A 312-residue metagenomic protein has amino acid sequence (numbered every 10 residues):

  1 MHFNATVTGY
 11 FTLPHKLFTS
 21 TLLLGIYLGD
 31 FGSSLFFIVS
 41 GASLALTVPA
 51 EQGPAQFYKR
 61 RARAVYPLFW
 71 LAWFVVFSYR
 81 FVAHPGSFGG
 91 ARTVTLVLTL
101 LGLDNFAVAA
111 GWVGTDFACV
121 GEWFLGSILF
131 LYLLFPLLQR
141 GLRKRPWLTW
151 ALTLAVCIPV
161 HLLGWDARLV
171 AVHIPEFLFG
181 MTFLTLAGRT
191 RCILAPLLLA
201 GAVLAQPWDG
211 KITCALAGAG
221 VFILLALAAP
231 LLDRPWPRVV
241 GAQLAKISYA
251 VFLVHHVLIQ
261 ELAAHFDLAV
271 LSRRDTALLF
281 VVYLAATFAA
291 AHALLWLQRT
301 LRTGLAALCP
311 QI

Functional and structural regions predicted by a protein language model:
M1-N4, L103-A107, T153-W165, L198-G210 (+1 more regions): Aromatic-anchored segments of alpha-helical transmembrane domains
M1-P49, V65-W73, S248, H292: Functionally critical transmembrane alpha-helices in membrane proteins and complexes, commonly lining
K16-L24, V39, V65-S127, G218-A226: Membrane-interface helix-loop-helix regions
T21-S33, G111-S127, V160-F179, C192 (+3 more regions): Interfacial loop-to-helix transition and helix-capping segments at the boundaries of transmembrane helices
D30-R61, L71-F88, L258, L262-A263 (+1 more regions): Juxtamembrane transmembrane-helix termini
L44-Q52, R80-V82, L137-R143, M181-T190 (+5 more regions): Structural signal for the C-terminal ends of transmembrane alpha-helices and the immediately following loop
L129-A155, W165, M181-L197: Solvent-exposed interhelical
A202-T303: Alpha-helical transmembrane segments of multi-pass integral membrane proteins
